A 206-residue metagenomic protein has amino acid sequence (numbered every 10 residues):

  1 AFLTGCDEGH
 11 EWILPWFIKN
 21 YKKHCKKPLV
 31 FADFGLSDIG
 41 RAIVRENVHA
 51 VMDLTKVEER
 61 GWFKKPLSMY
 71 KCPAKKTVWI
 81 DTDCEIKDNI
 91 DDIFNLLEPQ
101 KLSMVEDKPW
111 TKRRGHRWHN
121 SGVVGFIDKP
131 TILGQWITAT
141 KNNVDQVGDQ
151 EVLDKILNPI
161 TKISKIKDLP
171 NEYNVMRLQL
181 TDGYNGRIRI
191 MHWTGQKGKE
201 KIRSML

Functional and structural regions predicted by a protein language model:
A1-E58, T161, T194-L206: N-terminal anchoring/stem segment of glycosyltransferases
L3, V30-A32, M52, V78-I80 (+4 more regions): Hydrophobic/aromatic beta-strand patches that form the interior of the parallel beta-sheet core in alpha/beta enzyme
E8-H10, L36-S37, C84-E85, K108-T111 (+3 more regions): Short, solvent-exposed loop/turn segments at secondary-structure junctions
K26, A74, E98-K101, I163 (+1 more regions): Short, high-confidence coil segments that cap the C-terminus of an alpha-helix and link into the following beta-strand
V44, M69, L153-L157: Structural element of the ATP-grasp superfamily
D53, R60-R117, G125-F126: GT-A fold catalytic core of metal-dependent nucleotide-sugar glycosyltransferases, centered on the diacidic
W118-H119, G186: Short, solvent-exposed loop/turn segments at the edges of secondary structure
F126-M205: Catalytic core and acceptor-binding pocket of nucleotide-sugar-dependent glycosyltransferases
